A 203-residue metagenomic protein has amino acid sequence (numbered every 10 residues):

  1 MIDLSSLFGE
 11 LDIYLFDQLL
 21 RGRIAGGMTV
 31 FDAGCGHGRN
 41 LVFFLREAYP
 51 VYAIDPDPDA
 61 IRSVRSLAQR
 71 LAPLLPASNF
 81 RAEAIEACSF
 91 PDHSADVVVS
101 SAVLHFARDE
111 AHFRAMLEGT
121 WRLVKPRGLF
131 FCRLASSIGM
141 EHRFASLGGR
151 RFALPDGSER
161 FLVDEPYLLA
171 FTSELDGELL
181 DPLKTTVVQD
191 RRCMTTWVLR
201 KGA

Functional and structural regions predicted by a protein language model:
M1-A25, V30-F31, G36-A87, F130-A203: Class I (Rossmann-like) S-adenosyl-L-methionine-dependent methyltransferase catalytic domain, capturing the SAM-binding
P58, E110-R114: Non-membrane alpha-helical structural segments and their capping/turn regions in soluble enzymes
E86-V98: A short acidic, Gly/Pro-enriched loop at the edge of an enzyme's catalytic core that lines a small-molecule cofactor
V97-A111: A short SAM/SAH-binding and catalytic strip from SAM-dependent methyltransferases
L104, M116, S136: Flexible, active-site-proximal loop/turn residues at the rims of small-molecule/cofactor binding pockets and catalytic
R114-P126: A short glycine-rich, Lys/Arg-flanked "PGG" loop and its adjoining helix->strand segment in the class I
